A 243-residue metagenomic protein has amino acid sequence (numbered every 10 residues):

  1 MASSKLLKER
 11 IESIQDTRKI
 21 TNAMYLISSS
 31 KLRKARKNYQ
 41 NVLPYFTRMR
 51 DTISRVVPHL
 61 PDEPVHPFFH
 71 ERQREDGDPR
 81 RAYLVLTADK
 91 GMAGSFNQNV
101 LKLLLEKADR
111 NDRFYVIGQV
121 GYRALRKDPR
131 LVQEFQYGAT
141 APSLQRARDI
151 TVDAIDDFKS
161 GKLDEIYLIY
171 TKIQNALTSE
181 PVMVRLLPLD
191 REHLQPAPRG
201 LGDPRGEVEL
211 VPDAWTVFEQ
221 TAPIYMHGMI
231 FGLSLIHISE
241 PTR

Functional and structural regions predicted by a protein language model:
M1-L235, S239, R243: C-terminal beta-strand-loop-alpha-helix "lid" module of Rossmann-like NAD(P)-dependent dehydrogenases
